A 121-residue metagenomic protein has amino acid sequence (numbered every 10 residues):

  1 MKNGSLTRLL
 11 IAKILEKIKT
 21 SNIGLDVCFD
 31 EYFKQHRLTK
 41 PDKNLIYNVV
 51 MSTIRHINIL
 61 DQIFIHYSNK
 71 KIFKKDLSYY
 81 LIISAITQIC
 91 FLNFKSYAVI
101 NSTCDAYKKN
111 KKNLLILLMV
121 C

Functional and structural regions predicted by a protein language model:
M1-C121: Class I Rossmann-like S-adenosyl-L-methionine
